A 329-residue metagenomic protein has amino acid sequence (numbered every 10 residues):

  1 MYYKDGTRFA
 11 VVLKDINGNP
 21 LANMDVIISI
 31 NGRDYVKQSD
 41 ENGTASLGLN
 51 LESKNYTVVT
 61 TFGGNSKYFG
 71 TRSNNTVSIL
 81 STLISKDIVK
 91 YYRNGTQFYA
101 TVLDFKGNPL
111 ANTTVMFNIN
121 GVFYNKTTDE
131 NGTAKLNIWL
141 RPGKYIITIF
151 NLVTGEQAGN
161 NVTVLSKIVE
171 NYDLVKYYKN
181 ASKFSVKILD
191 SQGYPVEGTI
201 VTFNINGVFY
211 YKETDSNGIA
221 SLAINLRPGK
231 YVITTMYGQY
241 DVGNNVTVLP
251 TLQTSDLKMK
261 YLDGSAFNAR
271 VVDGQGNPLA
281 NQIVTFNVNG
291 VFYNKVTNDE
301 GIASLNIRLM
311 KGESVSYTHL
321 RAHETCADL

Functional and structural regions predicted by a protein language model:
K4-N17, T60, N94-K106, K179-Q192 (+1 more regions): Beta-strand-rich structural segments
D15-R33, D104-G121, D190-G207, D273-F292: Short flexible loop/turn segments that cap and initiate beta-strands
S39-L47, T128-L136, T214-L222, T297-L305: Glycine-centered loop-to-beta-strand initiation motif
K54-V58, G143-I147, G229-I233, G312-S316: Exposed beta-strand face motif in extracellular beta-rich ectodomains
F62, I149-N151, T235: Conserved structural position at the C-terminal beta-strand of extracellular beta-sandwich adhesion modules
K67-V77, E156-V164, Y240-L249, R321: Edge beta-strands of extracellular beta-sandwich domains
S81-I88, K167-D173, P250-L257: Proline-enriched interdomain boundary motifs that mark the N-terminal boundary and often initiate the first structured
T318-T325: Conserved small/polar residues in nucleotide/adenosyl-binding loops
